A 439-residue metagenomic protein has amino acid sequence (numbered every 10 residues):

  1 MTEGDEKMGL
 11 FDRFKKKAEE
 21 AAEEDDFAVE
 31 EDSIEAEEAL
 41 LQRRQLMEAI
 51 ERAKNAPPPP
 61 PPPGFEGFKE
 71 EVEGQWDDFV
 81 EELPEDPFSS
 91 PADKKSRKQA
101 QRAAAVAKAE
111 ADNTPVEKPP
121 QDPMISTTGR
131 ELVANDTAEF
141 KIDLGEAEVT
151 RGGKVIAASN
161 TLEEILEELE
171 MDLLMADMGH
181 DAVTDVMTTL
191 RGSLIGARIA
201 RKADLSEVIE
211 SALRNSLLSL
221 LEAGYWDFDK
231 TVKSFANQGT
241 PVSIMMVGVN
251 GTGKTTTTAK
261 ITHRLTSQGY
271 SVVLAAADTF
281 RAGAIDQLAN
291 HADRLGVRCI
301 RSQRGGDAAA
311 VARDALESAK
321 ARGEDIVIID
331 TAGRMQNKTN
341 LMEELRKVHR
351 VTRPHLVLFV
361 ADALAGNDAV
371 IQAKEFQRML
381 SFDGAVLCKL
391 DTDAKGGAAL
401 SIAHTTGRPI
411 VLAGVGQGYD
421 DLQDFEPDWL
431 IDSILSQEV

Functional and structural regions predicted by a protein language model:
M1-T231, G239-T240: Non-catalytic terminal/linker segments enriched in charged/polar, low-complexity residues
D181, R214, L218, F228-V439: P-loop/Walker A NTP-binding module and the surrounding RecA-like catalytic core of P-loop NTPases
